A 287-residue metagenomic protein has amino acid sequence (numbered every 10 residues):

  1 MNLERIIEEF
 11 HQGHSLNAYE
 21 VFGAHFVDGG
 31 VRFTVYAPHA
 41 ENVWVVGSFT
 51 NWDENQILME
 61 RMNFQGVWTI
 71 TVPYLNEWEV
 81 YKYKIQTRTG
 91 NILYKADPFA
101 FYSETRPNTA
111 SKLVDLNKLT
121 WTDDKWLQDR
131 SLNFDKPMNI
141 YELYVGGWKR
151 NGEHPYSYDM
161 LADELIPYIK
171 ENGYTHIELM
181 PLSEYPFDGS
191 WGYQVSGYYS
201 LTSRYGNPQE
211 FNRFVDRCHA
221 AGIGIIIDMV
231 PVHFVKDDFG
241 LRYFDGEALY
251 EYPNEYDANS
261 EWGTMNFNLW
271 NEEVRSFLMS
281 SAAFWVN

Functional and structural regions predicted by a protein language model:
M1-R32, M62-E142, G147-P155, M160: The feature marks proteins involved in alpha-glucan
V35, G47, V72, I85 (+2 more regions): Glycine-rich, histidine-containing beta strand-loop boundary motifs that form or position
Y36-V43: Short proline/glycine-enriched turn/loop motifs at strand-loop junctions of beta-rich domains
V43-V45, Y81: Short beta-strand elements bearing conserved aromatic residues within extracellular beta-rich modules
S48-D53, R88: Change "in extracellular beta-sheet-rich domains … of secreted and cell-surface proteins" to "in beta-sheet-rich domains
E54-N63: Short, surface-exposed loop motifs enriched in S/T, G, D/E and P with embedded aromatic residues
K125-P137, Y144-N287: Substrate-binding/active-site clefts of carbohydrate-active enzymes
